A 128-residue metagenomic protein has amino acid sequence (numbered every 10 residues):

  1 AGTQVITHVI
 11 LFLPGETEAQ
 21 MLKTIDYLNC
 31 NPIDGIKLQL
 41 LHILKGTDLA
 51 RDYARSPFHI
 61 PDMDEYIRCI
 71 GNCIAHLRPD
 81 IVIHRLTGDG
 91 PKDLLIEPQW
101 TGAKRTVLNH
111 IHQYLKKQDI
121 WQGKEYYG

Functional and structural regions predicted by a protein language model:
A1-I10: Radical SAM/AdoMet-radical enzyme domain recognition
I10-L11, D89: Short linear capping/connector segments at secondary-structure termini
L11-E16, H42-K45: Short, catalytically relevant binding-site loops at active-site mouths
P14-C30, D93: Catalytic cores of alpha/beta
L22, G35-K37: Acidic/histidine-rich catalytic cores of soluble enzymes
G35, H42-G128: Auxiliary Fe-S-binding modules of radical SAM enzymes
